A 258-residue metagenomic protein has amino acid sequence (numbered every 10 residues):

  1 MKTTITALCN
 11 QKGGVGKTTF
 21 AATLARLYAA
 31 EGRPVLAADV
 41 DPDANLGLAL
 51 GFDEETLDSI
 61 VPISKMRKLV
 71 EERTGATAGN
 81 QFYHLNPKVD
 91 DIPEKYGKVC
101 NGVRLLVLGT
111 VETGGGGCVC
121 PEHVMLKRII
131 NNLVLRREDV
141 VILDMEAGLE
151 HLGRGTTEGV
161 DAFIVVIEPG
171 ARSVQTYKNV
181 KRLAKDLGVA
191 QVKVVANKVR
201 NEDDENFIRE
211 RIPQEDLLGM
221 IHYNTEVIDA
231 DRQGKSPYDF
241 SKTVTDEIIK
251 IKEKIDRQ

Functional and structural regions predicted by a protein language model:
M1-V35: Walker A (P-loop) phosphate-binding motif
I5, A37, V103-L105, L217-M220: Conserved beta-strand scaffold positions in the cores of enzyme catalytic domains, especially in NTP/NDP-utilizing
T23, L27, A49, G155: Active-site signature of alpha/beta-hydrolase-fold catalytic machinery across serine- and Asp/Cys-nucleophile hydrolases
A29-N101: N-terminal phosphate/diphosphate-binding loop that engages ATP/GTP or pyrophosphate donors across diverse enzyme folds
A30-E31, P121-M220, T225-D229: Conserved catalytic-core segment of NTP-binding enzymes
Y83-Y96, R104-L143: Cytosolic-facing regulatory segments adjacent to core modules
D231-T243: C-terminal boundary of histidine-terminating zinc-finger modules
E247-Q258: C-terminal alpha-helix
